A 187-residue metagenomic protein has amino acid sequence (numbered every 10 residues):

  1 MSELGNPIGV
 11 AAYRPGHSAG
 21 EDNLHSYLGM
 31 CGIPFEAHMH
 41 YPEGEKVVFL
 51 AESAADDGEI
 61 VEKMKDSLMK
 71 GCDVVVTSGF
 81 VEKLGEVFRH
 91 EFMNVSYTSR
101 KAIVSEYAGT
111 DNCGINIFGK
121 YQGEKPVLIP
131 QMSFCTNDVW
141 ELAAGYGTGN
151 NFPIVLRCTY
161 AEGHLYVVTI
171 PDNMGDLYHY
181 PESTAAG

Functional and structural regions predicted by a protein language model:
M1-P34, A143-A144, Y166-I170, G175-P181: Hydrophobic targeting/anchoring helices
F35, M39, A51-G187: A conserved amphipathic helix/loop scaffold that creates a polar/acidic microenvironment used either to coordinate
E43-V48: Short acidic/histidine-rich motifs immediately flanking catalytic phosphotransfer sites in two-component signaling
